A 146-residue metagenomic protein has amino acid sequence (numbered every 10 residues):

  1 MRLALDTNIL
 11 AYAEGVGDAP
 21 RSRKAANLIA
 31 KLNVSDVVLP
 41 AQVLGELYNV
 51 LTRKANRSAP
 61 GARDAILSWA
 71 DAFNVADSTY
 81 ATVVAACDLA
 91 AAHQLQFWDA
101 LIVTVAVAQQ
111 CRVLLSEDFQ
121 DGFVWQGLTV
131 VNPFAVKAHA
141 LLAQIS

Functional and structural regions predicted by a protein language model:
M1-L39, K54-L67, K137-A143: Short, well-structured N-terminal submotif of metal-dependent ribonuclease cores
D6-N8, D99, D118: Acidic active-site catalytic centers that drive phospho-/nucleotidyl reactions and related ester hydrolyses
N74-L115: Active-site neighborhoods of divalent-metal-dependent phosphate/nucleic-acid chemistry enzymes
A108-S146: Acidic, PIN/NYN-like endoribonuclease modules and their adjacent C-terminal/linker elements
